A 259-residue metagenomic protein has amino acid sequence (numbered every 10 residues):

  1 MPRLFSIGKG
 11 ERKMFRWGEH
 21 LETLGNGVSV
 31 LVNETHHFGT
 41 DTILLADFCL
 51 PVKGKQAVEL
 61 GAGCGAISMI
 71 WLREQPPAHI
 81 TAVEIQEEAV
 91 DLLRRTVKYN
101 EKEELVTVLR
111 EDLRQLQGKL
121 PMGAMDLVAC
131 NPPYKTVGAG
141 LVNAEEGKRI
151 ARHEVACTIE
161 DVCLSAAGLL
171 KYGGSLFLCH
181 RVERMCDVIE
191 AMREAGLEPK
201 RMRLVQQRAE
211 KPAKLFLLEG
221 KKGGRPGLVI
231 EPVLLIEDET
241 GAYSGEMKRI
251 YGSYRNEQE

Functional and structural regions predicted by a protein language model:
P2-W17: N-terminal auxiliary segments of SAM/dcSAM-dependent transferases
F15-Q56, A62-C64, M69-E74, E219: SAM-dependent Rossmann-like transferase core, predominantly class I methyltransferases with a strong bias toward
S29, H79, L105-T107, E198-R201: Conserved beta-strand segments of alpha/beta enzyme cores
F38, A156-Q207, K211-A213: Conserved Class I SAM-dependent methyltransferase catalytic core
D47-L141, L164: Conserved SAM/SAH cofactor-binding pocket of Class I
P132-D161: Mobile active-site "lid"/loop adjacent to the S-adenosyl-L-methionine
P212-E259: SAM/dcSAM-binding transferase cores
